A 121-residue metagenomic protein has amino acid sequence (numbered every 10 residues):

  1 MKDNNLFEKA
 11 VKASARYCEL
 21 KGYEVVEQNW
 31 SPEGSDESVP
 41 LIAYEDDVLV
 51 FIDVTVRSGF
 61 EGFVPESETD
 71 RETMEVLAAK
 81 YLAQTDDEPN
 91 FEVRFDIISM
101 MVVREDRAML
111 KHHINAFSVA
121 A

Functional and structural regions predicted by a protein language model:
M1-W30: Acidic-basic catalytic patches of nuclease active cores, encompassing PD-(D/E)XK and other metal-cofactor nuclease
E27-P40, R104-E105: Short, charged helix-to-loop "capping" segments that act as catalytic/coupling loops
W30, V54-V56, N115: Active-site donor-binding loop signature of nucleotide-sugar glycosyltransferases
E33, V56-E105: Catalytic cores of nucleic-acid endonucleases
E37-L41, V50, V93-F95, A108: Change "...and in nucleic-acid phosphodiester-cleaving endonucleases..." to "...and in nucleic-acid processing enzymes
V39-G62, M74: Conserved catalytic cores of phosphodiester-cleaving nucleases, focusing on short active-site segments
Y44-E45, P89, A121: Positively charged, solvent-exposed patches that mediate nucleic-acid binding
S99-A121: Short, low-complexity, polybasic intrinsically disordered segments
